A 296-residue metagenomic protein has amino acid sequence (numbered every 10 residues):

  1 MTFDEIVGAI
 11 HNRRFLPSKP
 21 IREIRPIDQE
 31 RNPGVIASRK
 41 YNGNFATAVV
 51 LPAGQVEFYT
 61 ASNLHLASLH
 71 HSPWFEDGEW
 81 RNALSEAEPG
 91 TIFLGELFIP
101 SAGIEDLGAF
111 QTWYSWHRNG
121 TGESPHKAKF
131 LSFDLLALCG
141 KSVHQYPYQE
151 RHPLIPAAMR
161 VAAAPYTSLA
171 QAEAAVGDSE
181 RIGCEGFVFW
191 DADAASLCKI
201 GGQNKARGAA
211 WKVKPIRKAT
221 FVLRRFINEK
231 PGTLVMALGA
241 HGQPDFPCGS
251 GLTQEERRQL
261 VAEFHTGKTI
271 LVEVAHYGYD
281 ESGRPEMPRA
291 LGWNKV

Functional and structural regions predicted by a protein language model:
M1-G8: Short glycine- and acidic-rich boundary segments immediately preceding or forming the N-terminal edge of structured
N12-N63, L138, R151-R284, P288-V296: Nucleic-acid 5′ end/cap handling module spanning
D28-A158, W293-V296: Covalent nucleotidyltransferase
